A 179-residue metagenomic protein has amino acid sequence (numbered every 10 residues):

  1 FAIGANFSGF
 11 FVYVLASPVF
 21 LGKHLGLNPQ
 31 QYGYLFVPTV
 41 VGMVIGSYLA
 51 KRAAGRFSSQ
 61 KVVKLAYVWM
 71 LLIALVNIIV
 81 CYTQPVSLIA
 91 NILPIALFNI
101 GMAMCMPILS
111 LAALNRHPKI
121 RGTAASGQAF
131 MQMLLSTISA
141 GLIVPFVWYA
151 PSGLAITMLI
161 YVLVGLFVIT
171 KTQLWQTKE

Functional and structural regions predicted by a protein language model:
F1-V12, A96-I100: Pair of pore-lining "gating" transmembrane helices in MFS-fold secondary transporters
L15-Q31: Short amphipathic helix-loop junctions that connect adjacent transmembrane helices in Major Facilitator Superfamily/SLC
P29-V37, S126: Small-residue hotspots at the loop-to-helix junctions and early N-terminal turns of transmembrane alpha-helices
Y34-M43, Q132: Transmembrane alpha-helical segments of major facilitator superfamily
G46-K61: Helix-to-loop junctions at the C-terminal end of transmembrane segments in multipass secondary transporters
K61-L109: C-terminal transmembrane helical hairpin of 12-TM major facilitator-type secondary transporters
A103, S110-Y149, T157-M158: A late C-terminal transmembrane helix in Major Facilitator Superfamily
L159-E179: Multi-pass alpha-helical transporter architecture, strongest for 12-TM Major Facilitator/SLC carriers used
